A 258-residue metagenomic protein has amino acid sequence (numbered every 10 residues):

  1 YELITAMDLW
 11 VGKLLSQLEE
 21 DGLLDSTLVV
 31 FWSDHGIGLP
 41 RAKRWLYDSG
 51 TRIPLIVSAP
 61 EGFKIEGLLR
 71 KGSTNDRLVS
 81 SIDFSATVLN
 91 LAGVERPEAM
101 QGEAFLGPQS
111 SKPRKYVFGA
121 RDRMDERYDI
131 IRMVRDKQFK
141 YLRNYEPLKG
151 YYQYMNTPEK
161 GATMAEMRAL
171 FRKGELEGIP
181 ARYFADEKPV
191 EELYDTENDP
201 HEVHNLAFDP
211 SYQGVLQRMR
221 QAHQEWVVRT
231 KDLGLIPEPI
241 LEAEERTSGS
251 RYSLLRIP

Functional and structural regions predicted by a protein language model:
Y1-I4, G67-V79, A92-R96, G119-I130 (+2 more regions): Active-site rim elements
L3-M7, V11-L14, L28-S33, P54-V57 (+2 more regions): Beta-strand elements within well-structured catalytic alpha/beta cores of enzymes that handle phosphate/sulfate esters
T5-G12, V79-A86, M100-E103, K188-E191 (+4 more regions): A structural signal for well-ordered alpha-helical segments within the folded catalytic domains of diverse enzymes
L15-L18, G22, P60, L91-R96 (+6 more regions): A generic secondary-structure signal for well-formed alpha-helical elements
Q17-S80, Q101, R251-I257: Histidine-centered active-site microenvironments of extracellular/periplasmic hydrolases and transferases
I37-L39, S85, A92-E192: C-terminal cap/loop subdomain of S1 sulfatases and analogous C-terminal strand-loop tails that border
K173-E191, T196-P258: Long, internal low-complexity/basic segments
